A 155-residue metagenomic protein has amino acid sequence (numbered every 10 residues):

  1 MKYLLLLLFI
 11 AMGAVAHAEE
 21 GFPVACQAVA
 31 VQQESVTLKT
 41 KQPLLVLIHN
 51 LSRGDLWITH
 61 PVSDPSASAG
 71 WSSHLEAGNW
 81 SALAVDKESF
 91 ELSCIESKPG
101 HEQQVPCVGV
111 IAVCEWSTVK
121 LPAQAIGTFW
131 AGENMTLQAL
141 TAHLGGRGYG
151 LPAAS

Functional and structural regions predicted by a protein language model:
M1-K2, S155: N-terminal low-hydrophobic presequence detector
K2-Y3, A67: Hydrophobic alpha-helical segments and their boundary regions
Y3-M12: Sec-dependent N-terminal signal peptides
A18-E88, S93-S155: Intrinsically disordered, low-complexity segments enriched in small/polar residues
